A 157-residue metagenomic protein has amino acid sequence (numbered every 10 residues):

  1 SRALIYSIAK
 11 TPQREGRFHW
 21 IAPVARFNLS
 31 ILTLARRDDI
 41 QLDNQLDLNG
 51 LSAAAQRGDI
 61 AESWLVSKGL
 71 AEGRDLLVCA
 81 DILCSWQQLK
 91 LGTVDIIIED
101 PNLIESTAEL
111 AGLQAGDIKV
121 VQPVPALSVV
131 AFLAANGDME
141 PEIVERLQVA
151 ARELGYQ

Functional and structural regions predicted by a protein language model:
S1-D47, G58, V120-A126: Acidic, polar ligand-binding/catalytic clefts
S1-R2, H19, I82-L103, L110: Short helices/loops that flank or line small-molecule/ion binding pockets
A3-S7, A54-Q56, V78, I97-I98: Structural recognition of the beta-strand scaffold that forms the well-ordered cores of secreted hydrolase catalytic
R14, R26-S30, L113-A151: Periplasmic-binding protein-like
N28-L29, Q45, E62-L65, L83-W86 (+4 more regions): Extracytoplasmic/secreted envelope proteins and their assembly/folding machinery, especially bacterial periplasmic
L34-A71, L77, Q87, N102: Bilobed "Venus flytrap"/periplasmic-binding protein-like clamshell domains and structurally analogous long
R36, A53, L70, K90-V94 (+2 more regions): Sec-exported extracytoplasmic/periplasmic mature domains
R37-D39, L46-S52, D59, V129-Q157: Extended ligand-binding regions for polar small-molecule ligands
